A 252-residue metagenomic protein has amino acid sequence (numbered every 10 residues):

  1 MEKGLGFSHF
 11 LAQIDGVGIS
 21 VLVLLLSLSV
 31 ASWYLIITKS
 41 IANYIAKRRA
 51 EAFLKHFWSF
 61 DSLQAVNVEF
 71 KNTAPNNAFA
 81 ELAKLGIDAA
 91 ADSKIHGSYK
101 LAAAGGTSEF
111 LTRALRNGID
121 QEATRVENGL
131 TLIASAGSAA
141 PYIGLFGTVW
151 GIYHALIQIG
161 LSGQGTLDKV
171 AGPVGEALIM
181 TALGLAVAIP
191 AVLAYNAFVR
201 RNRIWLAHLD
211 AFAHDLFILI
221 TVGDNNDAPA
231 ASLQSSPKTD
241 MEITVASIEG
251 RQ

Functional and structural regions predicted by a protein language model:
M1-K55: Hydrophobic membrane-targeting segments
A12, G16, L22, N128-T131 (+3 more regions): Internal alpha-helical transmembrane segments of multi-pass membrane proteins, especially GPCRs
L26-A46, L145, V149-I152, V187-N202: Alpha-helical transmembrane segments
S27-A31, G172, D210: Transmembrane alpha-helical core residues of multi-pass small-molecule transporters, especially secondary transporters
R48-I143, I152-T166, L193-Q252: Predominantly long cytosolic amphipathic alpha-helical stalk/bundle segments
G163-A177: Hydrophobic alpha-helical transmembrane segments and adjacent short intramembrane/lumenal linkers of inner/organellar
A177-A191: Hydrophobic alpha-helical transmembrane segments of polytopic membrane proteins
